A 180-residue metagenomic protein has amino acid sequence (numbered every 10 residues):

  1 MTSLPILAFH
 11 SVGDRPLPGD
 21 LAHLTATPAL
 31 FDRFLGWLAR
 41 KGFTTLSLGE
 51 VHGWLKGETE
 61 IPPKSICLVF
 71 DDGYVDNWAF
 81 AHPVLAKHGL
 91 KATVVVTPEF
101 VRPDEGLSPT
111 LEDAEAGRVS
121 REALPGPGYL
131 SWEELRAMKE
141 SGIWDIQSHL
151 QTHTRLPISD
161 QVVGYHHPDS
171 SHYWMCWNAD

Functional and structural regions predicted by a protein language model:
T2-P5: Extreme N-terminal starter segment of soluble prokaryotic enzymes
L7-G13, K64-S65, A86-D180: Metal-dependent polysaccharide deacetylase catalytic core of the NodB/CE4 family, i.e., the active-site-bearing domain
G13-A29, A116, Q161: Acidic/histidine-rich helix-loop elements that form or flank divalent-metal/phosphate-binding sites at the catalytic
P18-T25, K64-Y74, R118-G126: The substrate-binding groove and active-site-proximal loops of carbohydrate-active enzymes, especially glycoside
T25-A39, D72-V75, P125-A137: Aromatic- and glycine-enriched glycan-recognition loops and surfaces that form the carbohydrate-binding subsites
T25-E60: C-terminal domain-boundary segment and adjacent tail
N77-A81: Membrane-embedded segments
